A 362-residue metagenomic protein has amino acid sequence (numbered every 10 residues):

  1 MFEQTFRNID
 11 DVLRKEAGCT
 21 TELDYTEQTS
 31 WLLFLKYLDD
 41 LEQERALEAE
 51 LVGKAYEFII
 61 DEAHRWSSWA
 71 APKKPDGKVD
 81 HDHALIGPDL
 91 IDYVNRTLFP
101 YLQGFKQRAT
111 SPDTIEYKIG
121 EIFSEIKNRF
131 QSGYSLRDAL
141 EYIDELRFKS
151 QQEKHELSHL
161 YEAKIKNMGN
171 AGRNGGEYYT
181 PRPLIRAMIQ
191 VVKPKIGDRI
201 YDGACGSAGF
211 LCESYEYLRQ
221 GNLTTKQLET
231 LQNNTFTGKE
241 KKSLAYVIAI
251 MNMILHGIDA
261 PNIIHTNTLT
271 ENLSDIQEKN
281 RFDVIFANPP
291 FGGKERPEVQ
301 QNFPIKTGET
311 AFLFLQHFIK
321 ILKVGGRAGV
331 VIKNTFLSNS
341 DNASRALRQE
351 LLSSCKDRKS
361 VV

Functional and structural regions predicted by a protein language model:
M1-I196, I264-E271: Non-catalytic, mostly N-terminal accessory regions of nucleic-acid modification and defense proteins
K36-E42, M168, A208, L218 (+2 more regions): A generic secondary-structure signal for well-formed alpha-helical elements
I143, L351-L352: Hydrophobic C-terminal alpha-helix "anchor/cap" residues
G175-A287, G292-K294, V299, K306-G308 (+4 more regions): Conserved S-adenosyl-L-methionine
L322-A328: Short glycine-dipeptide loop
F336-S340: Acceptor-substrate binding/catalytic loop of class I
V361-V362: Conserved small/polar residues in nucleotide/adenosyl-binding loops
